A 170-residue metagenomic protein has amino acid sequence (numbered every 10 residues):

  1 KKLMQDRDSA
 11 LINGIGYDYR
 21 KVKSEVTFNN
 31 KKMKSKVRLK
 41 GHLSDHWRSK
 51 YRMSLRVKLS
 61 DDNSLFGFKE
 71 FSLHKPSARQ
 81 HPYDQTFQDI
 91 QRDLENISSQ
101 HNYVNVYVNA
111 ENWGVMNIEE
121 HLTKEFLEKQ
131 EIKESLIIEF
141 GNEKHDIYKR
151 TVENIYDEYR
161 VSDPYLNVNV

Functional and structural regions predicted by a protein language model:
K1-K36: Regulatory N- and C-terminal appendages and interdomain linkers associated with kinase/kinase-like NTP transferase
K2, K36-H46, I118-K124: A short, sequence-level motif marking secondary-structure junctions
Y19-K23, R52-S54, F68, H101: Extracytoplasmic
M33, H42-K69: Compositionally biased P/S/T/G-rich terminal and signal peptide-adjacent segments that lie outside catalytic cores
S35-K36, L55-K58, F71-K75, D89 (+3 more regions): Structural recognition of the beta-strand scaffold that forms the well-ordered cores of secreted hydrolase catalytic
G41, L59-D61, K75-S77, V108-A110 (+2 more regions): Short, flexible loop/turn elements at secondary-structure junctions
F66-G114, V170: A conserved hydrophobic secondary-structure block that centers on an alpha-helix together with its immediately flanking
L94-S99, E111-V170: Internal "kinase-insert"/substrate-recognition segments embedded within catalytic cores of ATP-dependent enzymes
